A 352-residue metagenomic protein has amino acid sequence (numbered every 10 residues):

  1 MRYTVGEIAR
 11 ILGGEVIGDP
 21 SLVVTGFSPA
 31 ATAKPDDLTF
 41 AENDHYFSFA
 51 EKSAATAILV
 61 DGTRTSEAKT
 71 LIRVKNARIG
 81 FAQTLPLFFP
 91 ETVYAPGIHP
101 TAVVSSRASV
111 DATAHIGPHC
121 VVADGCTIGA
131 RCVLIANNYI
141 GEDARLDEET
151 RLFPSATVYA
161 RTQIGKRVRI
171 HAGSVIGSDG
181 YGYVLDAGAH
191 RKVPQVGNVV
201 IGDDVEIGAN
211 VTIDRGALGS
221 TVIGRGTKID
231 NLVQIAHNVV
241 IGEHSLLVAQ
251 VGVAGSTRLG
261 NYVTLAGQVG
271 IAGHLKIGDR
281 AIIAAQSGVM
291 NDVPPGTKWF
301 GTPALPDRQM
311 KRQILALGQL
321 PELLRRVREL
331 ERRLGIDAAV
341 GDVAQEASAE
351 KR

Functional and structural regions predicted by a protein language model:
M1-T101, T162, R167, G173-S174 (+3 more regions): Terminal amphipathic alpha-helical/low-complexity segments used for targeting or macromolecular assembly
F40, G97-P306: Structural signal for interior beta-strand "rungs" in well-ordered beta-sheet cores of soluble enzyme domains
